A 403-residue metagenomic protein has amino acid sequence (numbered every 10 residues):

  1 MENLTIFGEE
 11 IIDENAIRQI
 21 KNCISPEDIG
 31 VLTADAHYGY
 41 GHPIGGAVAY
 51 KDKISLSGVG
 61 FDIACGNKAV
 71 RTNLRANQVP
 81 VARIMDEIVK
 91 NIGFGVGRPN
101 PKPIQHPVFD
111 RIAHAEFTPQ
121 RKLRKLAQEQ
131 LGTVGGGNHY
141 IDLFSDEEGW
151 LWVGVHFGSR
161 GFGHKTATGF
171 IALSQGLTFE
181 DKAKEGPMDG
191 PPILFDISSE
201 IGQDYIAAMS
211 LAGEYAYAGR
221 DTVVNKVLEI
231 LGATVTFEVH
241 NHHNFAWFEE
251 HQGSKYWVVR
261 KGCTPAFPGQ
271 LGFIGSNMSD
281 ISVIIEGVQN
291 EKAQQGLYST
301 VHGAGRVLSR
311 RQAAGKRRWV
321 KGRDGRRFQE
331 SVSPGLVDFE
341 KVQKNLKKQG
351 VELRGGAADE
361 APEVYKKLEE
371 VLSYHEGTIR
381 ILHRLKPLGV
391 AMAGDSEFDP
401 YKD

Functional and structural regions predicted by a protein language model:
M1-Q19, S25-L32, Y38-I44, V48-L56 (+3 more regions): Domain-length cofactor-binding catalytic modules of enzymes
A36-H37, C65: Acidic, glycine-rich active-site loops and adjacent beta-strand->loop/helix elements that engage anionic groups
G58-E116: A generic, well-ordered mixed alpha/beta core segment in the N-terminal half of proteins
